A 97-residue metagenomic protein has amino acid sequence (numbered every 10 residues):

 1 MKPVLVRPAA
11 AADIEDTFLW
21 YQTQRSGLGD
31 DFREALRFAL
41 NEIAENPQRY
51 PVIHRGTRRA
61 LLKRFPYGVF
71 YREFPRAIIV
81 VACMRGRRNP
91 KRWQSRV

Functional and structural regions predicted by a protein language model:
M1-R33: Arg/Lys-rich, positively charged N-terminal/basic patches that mediate binding to nucleic acids
D30, P51-I53, K91-W93: Short, hydrophobic secondary-structure boundary micro-motifs
F38, E45-A77: Basic/aromatic recognition patch in beta-strand/loop cores that engages polyanionic ligands
G68, R72-V97: Enriched for short, Lys/Arg-rich terminal
